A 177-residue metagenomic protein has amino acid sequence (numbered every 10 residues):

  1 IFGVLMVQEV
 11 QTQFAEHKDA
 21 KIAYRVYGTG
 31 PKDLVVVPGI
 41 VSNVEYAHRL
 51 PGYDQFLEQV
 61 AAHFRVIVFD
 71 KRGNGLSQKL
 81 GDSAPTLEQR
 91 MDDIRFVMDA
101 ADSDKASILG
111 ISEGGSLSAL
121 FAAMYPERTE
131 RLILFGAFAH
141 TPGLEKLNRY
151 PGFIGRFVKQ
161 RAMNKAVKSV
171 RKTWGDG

Functional and structural regions predicted by a protein language model:
I1-L5: Short, Lys/Arg-enriched N-terminal segments with co-localized hydrophobic residues within the first ~10-30 amino acids
F14-Q78: Conserved HGGG/HGGXW glycine-rich cap/lid loop of the alpha/beta-hydrolase fold
Q78-M91: Catalytic nucleophile-loop/oxyanion-hole region of alpha/beta-hydrolase and closely related hydrolase-like folds
E88-A106: Conserved acidic catalytic loop of the alpha/beta-hydrolase fold
I108-G110, F135: Short beta-strand immediately N-terminal to the catalytic nucleophile in serine-hydrolase-like folds
G110, G114, S118: Gly/Ala-rich beta-loop-alpha elbow adjacent to hydrolase catalytic centers
A123, E130-R161: Flexible "cap/lid" loop of the alpha/beta hydrolase fold
G143-L144, A162-G177: Conserved alpha/beta-hydrolase catalytic His-Asp/Glu region
